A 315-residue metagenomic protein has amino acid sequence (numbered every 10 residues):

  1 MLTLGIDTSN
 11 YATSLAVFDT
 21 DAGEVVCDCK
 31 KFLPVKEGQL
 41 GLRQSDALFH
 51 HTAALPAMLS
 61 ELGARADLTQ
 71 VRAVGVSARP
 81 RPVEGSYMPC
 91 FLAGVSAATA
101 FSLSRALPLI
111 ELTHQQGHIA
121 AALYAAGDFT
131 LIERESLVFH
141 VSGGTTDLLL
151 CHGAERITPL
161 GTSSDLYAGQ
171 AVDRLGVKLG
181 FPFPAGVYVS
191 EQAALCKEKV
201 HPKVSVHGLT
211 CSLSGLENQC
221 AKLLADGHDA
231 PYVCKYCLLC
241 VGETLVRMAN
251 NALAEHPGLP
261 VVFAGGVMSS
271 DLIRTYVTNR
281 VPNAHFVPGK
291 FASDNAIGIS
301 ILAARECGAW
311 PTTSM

Functional and structural regions predicted by a protein language model:
M1, L107, E111-S136, I301-L302: Conserved phosphate-binding catalytic cores of ATP/NTP-utilizing and phosphoryl-transfer enzymes
T3-I6, A73-G75, S136-H140, V262: Short glycine-aspartate micro-motif
T8-S9, A16-F18, G23-D28, T130-R134 (+3 more regions): A short helix-loop
L33-A66: N-terminal phosphate-binding loop and adjacent alpha-helix
S60-T99: Short beta-strand-loop/turn "lid" adjacent to the catalytic site in phosphate-handling enzymes
V76-R79, S142-G144, V262-S270: Glycine-rich beta-strand-to-loop/alpha-helix junction loops that act as flexible
H118-A122, V287-M315: Glycine-rich phosphate-binding/hydrolytic loop that grips phosphoryl groups
S190-V261, V267-A284, A304-T312: A contiguous, well-structured pocket-lining segment that forms one wall/lid of small-molecule binding clefts in soluble
